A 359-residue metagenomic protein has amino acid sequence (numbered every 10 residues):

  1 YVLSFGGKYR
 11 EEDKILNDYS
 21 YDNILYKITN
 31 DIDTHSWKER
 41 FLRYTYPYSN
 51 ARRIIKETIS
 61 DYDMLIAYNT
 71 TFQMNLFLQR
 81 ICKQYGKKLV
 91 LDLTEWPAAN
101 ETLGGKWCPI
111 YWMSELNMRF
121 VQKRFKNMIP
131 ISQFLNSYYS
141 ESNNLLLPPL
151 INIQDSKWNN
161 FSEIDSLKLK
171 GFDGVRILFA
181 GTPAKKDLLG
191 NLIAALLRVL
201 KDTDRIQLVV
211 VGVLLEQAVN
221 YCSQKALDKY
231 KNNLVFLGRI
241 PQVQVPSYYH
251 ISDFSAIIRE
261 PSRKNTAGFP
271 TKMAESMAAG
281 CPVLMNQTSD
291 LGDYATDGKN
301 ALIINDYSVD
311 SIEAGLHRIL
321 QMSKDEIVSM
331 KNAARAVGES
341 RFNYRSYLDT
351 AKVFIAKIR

Functional and structural regions predicted by a protein language model:
S4, V90, Y111, E115-E163 (+2 more regions): Donor nucleotide-sugar binding/catalytic pocket of nucleotide-sugar-dependent glycosyltransferases
K8, A180-T182, Q207-Y221, G238: Glycosyltransferase donor-sugar binding loop
Y48-K56, Q73-L76, R80-Q84, L91-L93 (+2 more regions): Membrane-proximal helix-turn-helix segments that form the acceptor-binding/catalytic region of lipid-linked
L167-D187, L192-L196, V209: Conserved donor-binding/catalytic core segment of Leloir-type glycosyltransferases
D187-G190, V243-Y248, S255-E275, M285-A295: Nucleotide-sugar-dependent
G212, N220-S247: Nucleotide-activated donor-binding/catalytic signature segment of Leloir-type glycosyltransferases, i.e., the conserved
D297-G298, L302-V309, R318-K324: Conserved acidic donor-binding segment of nucleotide-sugar-dependent glycosyltransferases
K324, V328-I355: A charged, aromatic-enriched C-terminal amphipathic alpha-helix characteristic of glycosyltransferases across folds
